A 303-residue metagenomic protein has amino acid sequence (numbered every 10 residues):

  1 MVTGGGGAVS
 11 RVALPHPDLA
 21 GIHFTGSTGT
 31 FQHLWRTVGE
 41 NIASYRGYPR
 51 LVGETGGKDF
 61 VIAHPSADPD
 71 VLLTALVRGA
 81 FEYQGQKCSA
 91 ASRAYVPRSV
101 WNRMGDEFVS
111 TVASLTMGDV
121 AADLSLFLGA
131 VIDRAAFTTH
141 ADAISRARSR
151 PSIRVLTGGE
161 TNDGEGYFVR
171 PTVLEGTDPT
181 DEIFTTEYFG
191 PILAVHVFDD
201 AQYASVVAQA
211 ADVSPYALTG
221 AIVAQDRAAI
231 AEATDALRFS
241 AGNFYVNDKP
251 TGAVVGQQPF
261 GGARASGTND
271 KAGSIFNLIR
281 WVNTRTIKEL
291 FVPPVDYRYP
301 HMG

Functional and structural regions predicted by a protein language model:
M1-V71, S125, A265, N269: Rossmann-like NAD(P) dinucleotide-binding subdomain of oxidoreductase/dehydrogenase enzymes
G7, E54-K58, G85-R93, V109-D142 (+3 more regions): Flexible, acidic loop-helix segments that line cofactor/substrate-binding pockets
A13, L34-W35, M104, F108 (+2 more regions): Hydrophobic packing residues within well-ordered alpha-helices of enzyme cores
D18-L19, I62, T74, S99 (+4 more regions): Conserved C-terminal structural/oligomerization subdomain of aldehyde/semialdehyde dehydrogenase
T25-S27, P49-D59, T74-Y95, M117 (+2 more regions): Active-site PLP-lysine loop of aminotransferase-like
L72-L73, P97-S99, M104-G105, R148: Long hydrophobic segments that form regular secondary structure
A143-A147: Helical element adjacent to the flavin cofactor pocket in flavoenzyme catalytic cores
P151-E160: Short secondary-structure junctions
